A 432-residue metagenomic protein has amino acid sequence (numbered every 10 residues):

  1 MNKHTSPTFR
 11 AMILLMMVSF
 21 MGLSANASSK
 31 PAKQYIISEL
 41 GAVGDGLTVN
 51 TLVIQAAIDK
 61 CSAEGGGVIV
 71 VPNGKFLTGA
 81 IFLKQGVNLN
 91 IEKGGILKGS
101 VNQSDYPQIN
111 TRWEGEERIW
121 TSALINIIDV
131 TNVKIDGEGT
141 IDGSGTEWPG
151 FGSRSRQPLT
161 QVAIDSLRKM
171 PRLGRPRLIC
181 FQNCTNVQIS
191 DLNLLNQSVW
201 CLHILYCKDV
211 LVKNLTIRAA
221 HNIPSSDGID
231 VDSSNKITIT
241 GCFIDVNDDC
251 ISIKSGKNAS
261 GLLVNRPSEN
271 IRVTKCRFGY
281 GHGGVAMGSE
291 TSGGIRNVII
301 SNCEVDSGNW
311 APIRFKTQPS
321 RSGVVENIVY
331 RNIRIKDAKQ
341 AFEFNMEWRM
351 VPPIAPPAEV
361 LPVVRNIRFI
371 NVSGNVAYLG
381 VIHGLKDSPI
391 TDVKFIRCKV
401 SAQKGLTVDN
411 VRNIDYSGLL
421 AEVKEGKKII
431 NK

Functional and structural regions predicted by a protein language model:
N2-I13: Bacterial N-terminal signal peptides that target proteins for export
T8, G22-S24: Short, intrinsically disordered, low-complexity terminal segments
M16, S24-K432: Extracellular/periplasmic carbohydrate-active domains that bind, remodel, or depolymerize complex polysaccharides
